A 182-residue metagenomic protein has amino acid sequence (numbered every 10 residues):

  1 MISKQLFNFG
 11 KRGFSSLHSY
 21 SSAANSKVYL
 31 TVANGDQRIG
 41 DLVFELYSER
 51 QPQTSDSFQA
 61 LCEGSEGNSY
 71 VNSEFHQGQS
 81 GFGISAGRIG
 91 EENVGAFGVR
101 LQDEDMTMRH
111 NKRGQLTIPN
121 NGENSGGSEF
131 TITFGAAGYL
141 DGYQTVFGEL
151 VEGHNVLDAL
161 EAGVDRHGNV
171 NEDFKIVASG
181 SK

Functional and structural regions predicted by a protein language model:
I2-K182: Cyclophilin-like peptidyl-prolyl cis-trans isomerases
